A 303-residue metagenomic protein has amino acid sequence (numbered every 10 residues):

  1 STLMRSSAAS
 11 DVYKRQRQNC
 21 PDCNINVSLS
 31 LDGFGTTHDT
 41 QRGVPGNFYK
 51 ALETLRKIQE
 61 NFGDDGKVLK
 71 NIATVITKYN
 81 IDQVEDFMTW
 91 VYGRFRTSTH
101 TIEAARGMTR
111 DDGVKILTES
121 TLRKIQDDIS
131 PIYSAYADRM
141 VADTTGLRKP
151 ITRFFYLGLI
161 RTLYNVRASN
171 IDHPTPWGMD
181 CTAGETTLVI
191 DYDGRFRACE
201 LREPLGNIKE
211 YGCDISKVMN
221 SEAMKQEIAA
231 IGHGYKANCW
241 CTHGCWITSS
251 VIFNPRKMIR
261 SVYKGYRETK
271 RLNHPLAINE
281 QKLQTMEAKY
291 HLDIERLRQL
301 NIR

Functional and structural regions predicted by a protein language model:
S1, V141-T144, G232-C239: Short, surface-exposed loop and linker segments with low hydrophobicity and enrichment for Pro/Ser/Thr
T2-A9, Y13: Single conserved hydrophobic/aromatic residue that forms the stacking wall/gate of nucleotide- or nucleobase-binding
S7-A8, A51, I215: Hydrophobic residues within well-ordered alpha-helices
A8, H38, V251: Short glycine-/acidic-enriched loop or helix-start segments at secondary-structure transitions that form or flank
D11-R15, K225-I228: A generic local structural motif
K14-D22: Short mixed-charge
P21-A183, T187-R197, E203-E210, N254 (+3 more regions): Radical SAM enzyme [4Fe-4S]-AdoMet core and its adjacent flexible, acidic and glycine-rich loops/tails across
G178, D193-R303: Flexible mid-to-C-terminal extensions adjoining Fe-S/redox cofactors in radical SAM and related proteins
